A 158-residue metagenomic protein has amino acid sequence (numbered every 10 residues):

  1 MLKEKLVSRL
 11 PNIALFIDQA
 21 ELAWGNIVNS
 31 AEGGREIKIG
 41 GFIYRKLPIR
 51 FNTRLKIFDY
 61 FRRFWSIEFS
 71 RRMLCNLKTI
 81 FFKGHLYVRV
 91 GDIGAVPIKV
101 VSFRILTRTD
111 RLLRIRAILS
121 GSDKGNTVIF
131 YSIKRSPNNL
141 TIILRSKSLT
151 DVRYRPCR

Functional and structural regions predicted by a protein language model:
L2, I43, F51-L55, P97 (+1 more regions): Generic, low-specificity signal for short hydrophobic/alpha-helical stretches with a mild N-terminal bias, encompassing
L2, R114, D123-R158: Short beta-strand edge/turn micro-motifs at domain boundaries
L2-N29, S102-L106, I118, L149-R153: Extended, non-catalytic scaffold segments that flank or surround catalytic motifs
K3-K5, K38, K46, K56 (+6 more regions): Context-gated lysine
L10-L86: Core segments of small alpha/beta cavity-forming domains
I37-I39, Y44-R45, V100-F103, V152-Y154: Hydrophobic transmembrane signal anchors and adjacent membrane-proximal interface regions, especially in viral
K78-D123: Surface-exposed, charged secondary-structure patches
